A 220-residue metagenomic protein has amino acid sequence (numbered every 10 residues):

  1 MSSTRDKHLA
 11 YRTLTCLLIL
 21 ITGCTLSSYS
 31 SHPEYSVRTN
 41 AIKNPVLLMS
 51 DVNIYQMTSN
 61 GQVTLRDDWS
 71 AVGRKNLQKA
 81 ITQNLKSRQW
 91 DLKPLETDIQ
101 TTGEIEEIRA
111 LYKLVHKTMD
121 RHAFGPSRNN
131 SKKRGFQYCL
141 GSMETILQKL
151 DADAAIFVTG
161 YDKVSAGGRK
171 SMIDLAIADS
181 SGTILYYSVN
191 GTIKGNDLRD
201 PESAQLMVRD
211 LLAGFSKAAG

Functional and structural regions predicted by a protein language model:
M1-T22: Sec-dependent bacterial lipoprotein signal peptides
R12, W69, G73, R199: Conserved aromatic-histidine-acidic binding/catalytic patches
I21-C24, Q89: Short amphipathic alpha-helical segments enriched in hydrophobics
C24-M57, M119, K133-G220: C-terminal/domain-edge helix-coil "capping" segments
N60-A152: N-terminal segment of the mature soluble domain
